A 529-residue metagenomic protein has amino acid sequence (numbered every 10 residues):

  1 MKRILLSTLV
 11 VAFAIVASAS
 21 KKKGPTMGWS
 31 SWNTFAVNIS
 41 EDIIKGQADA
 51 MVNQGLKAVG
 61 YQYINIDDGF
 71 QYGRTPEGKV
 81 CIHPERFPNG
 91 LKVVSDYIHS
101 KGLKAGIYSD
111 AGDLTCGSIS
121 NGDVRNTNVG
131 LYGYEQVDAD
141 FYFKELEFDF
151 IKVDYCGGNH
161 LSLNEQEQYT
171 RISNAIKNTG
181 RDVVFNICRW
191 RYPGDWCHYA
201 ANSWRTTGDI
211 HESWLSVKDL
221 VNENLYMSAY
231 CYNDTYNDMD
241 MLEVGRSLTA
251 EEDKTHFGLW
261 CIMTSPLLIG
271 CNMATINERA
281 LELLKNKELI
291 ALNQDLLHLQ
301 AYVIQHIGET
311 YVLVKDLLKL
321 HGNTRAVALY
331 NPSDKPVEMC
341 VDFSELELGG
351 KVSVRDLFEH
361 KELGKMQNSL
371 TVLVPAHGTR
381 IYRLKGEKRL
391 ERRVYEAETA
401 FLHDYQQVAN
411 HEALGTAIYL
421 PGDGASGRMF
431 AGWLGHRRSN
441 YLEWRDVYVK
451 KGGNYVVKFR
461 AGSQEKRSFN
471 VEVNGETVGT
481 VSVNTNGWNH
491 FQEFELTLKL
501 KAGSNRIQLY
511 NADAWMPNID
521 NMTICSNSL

Functional and structural regions predicted by a protein language model:
M1-S20: Bacterial Sec-dependent N-terminal signal peptides
S20-E41, K45: N-terminal module-boundary/linker segments of secreted carbohydrate-active enzymes
P25-S31, G60-I66, K104-S109, D149-D154 (+7 more regions): Structural recognition of the beta-strand scaffold that forms the well-ordered cores of secreted hydrolase catalytic
I43, Q47, M51-S162: Aromatic-lined carbohydrate-binding/catalytic grooves of carbohydrate-active enzymes
N128, Y134-V137, E167, K177-N178 (+2 more regions): Glycan-recognition surfaces
W260-M263, L268-G270, H306-L348, H377 (+3 more regions): Carbohydrate-binding surface patches
L268-S333, H411-A431, G435, T497 (+1 more regions): Glycan-recognition and catalytic regions of carbohydrate-active enzymes
V337, L346-V354, G364, N368-L529: Extracytoplasmic
